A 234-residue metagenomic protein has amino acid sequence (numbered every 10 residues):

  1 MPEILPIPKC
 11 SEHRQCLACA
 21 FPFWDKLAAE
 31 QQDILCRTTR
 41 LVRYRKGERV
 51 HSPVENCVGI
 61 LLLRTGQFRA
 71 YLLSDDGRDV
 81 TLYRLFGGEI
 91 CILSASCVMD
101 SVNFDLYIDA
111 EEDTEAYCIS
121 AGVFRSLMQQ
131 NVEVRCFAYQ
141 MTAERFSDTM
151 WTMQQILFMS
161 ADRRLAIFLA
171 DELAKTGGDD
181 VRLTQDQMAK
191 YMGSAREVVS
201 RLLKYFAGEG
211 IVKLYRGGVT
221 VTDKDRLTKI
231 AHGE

Functional and structural regions predicted by a protein language model:
M1-R45, A95-V98: Cyclic nucleotide-binding regulatory module and flanking cytosolic helices
G47, V58-Y71, F86-E89: Glycine- and acidic-residue-biased ligand/ion/polar-headgroup-sensing regions
V50-E55: Short phosphate-coordinating micro-motif centered on Lys-Gly-acidic
D75-L82: Short alpha-helix-to-loop micro-motif enriched in aromatics/charged/Gly
Y83-Q140: Cyclic-nucleotide recognition modules
E112, Q129-S194: Polybasic "coupling" helices that flank or enter modular domains
A170-E234: Phosphate-/nucleic-acid-contacting segments
